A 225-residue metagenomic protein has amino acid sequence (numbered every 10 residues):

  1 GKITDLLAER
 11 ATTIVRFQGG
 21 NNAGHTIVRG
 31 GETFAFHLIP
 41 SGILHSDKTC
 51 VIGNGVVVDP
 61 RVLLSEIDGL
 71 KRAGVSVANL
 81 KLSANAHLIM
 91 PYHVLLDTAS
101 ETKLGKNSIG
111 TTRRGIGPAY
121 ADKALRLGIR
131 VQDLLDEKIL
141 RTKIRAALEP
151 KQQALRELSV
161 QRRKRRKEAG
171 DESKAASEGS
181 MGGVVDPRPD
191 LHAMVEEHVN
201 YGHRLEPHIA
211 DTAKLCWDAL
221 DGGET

Functional and structural regions predicted by a protein language model:
G1-T225: Non-transmembrane, aqueous-exposed alpha-helical and coiled segments at domain scale
